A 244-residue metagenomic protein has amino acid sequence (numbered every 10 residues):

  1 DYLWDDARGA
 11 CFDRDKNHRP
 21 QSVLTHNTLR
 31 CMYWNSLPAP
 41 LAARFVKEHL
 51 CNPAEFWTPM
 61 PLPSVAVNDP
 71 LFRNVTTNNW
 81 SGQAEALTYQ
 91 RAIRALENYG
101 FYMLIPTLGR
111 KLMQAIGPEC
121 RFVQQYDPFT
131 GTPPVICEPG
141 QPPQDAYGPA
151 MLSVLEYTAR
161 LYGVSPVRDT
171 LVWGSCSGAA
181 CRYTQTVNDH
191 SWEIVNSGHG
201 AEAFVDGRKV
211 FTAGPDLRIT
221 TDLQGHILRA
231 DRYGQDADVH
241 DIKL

Functional and structural regions predicted by a protein language model:
D1-Y2, L112: Alpha-helical solenoid scaffolds that mediate protein-protein interactions, centered on TPR/SEL1-like repeats but also
W4-G9, P61-L71, T130-P133: Active-site-adjacent bridging/hinge elements
A7, P20, T58: Glycine-rich, flexible loop/turn motifs
A10-H49, P53, N78-E193, G198-A203: C-terminal capping/lid segments that line or modulate ligand- or cofactor-binding pockets
P53-W57, F72-R73, G225-H226: Short, surface-exposed linear patches
T58-E85: Generic long, charged, amphipathic alpha-helical segments
S197-L244: C-terminal beta-sandwich/jelly-roll accessory domains of carbohydrate-active enzymes
